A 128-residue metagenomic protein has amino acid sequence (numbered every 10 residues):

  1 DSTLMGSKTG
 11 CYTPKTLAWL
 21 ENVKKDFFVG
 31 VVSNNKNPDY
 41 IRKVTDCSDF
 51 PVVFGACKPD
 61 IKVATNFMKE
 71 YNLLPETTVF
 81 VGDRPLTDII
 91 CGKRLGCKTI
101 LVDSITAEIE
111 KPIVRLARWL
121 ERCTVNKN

Functional and structural regions predicted by a protein language model:
D1: Short loop/turn segments at strand-loop or loop-helix junctions that form parts of catalytic or ligand-binding pockets
L4-M5, T9-F28, V32-F80, R84-N128: Asp-based, Mg2+/Mn2+-dependent phosphohydrolase catalytic module
